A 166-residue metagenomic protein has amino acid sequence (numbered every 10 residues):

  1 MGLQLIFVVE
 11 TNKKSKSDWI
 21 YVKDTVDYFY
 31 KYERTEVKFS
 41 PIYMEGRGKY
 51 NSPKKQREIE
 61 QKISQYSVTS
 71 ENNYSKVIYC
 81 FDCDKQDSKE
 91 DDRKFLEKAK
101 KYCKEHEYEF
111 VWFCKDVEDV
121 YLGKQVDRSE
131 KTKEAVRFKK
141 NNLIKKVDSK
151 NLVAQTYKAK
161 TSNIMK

Functional and structural regions predicted by a protein language model:
M1-I6, K16-G46, Q56-K166: C-terminal accessory helical subdomains adjacent to catalytic cores in phosphodiester- and nucleotide-handling enzymes
V9: Flexible glycine-/small-residue-rich
G48-Y50: STAS-typified acidic loop motif
